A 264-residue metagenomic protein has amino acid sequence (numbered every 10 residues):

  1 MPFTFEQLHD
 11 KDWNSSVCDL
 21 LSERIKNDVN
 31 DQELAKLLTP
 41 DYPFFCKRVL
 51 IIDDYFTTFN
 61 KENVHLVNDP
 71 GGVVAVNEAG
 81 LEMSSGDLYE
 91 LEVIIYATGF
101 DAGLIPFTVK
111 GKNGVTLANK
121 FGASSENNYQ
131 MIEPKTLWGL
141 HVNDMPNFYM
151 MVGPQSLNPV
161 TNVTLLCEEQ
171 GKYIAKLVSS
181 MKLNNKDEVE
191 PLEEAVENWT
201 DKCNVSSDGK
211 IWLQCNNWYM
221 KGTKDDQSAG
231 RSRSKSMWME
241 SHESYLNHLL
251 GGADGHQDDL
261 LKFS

Functional and structural regions predicted by a protein language model:
M1-S264: N-terminal FAD-binding dinucleotide-binding subdomain shared by FAD-dependent oxidases/monooxygenases
